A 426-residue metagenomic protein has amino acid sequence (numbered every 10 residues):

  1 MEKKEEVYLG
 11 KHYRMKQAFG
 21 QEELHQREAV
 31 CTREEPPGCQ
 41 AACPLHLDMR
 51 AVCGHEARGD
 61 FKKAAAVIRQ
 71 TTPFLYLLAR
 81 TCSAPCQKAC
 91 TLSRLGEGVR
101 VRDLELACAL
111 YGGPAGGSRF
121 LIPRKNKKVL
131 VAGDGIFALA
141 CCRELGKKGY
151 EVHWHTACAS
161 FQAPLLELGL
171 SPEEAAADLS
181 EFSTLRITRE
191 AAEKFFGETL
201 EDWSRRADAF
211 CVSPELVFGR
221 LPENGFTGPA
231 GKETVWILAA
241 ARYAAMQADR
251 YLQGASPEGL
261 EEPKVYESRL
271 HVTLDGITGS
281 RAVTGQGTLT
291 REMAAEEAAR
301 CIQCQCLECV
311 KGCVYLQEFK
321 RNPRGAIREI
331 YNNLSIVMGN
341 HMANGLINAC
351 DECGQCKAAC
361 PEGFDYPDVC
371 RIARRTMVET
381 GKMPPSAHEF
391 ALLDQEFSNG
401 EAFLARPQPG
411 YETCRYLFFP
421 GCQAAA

Functional and structural regions predicted by a protein language model:
M1-L121, K128, A177-S180, V212-A349: Ferredoxin-type iron-sulfur electron-transfer modules and their immediate structural context
P37-Q40, R50-T199, K320-A426: Iron-sulfur-cluster electron-transfer modules
K125-S160, R189-P257: Rossmann-like dinucleotide/flavin-binding elements
A207, C309, C353-C356: Twin-arginine (Tat) signal peptide motif
